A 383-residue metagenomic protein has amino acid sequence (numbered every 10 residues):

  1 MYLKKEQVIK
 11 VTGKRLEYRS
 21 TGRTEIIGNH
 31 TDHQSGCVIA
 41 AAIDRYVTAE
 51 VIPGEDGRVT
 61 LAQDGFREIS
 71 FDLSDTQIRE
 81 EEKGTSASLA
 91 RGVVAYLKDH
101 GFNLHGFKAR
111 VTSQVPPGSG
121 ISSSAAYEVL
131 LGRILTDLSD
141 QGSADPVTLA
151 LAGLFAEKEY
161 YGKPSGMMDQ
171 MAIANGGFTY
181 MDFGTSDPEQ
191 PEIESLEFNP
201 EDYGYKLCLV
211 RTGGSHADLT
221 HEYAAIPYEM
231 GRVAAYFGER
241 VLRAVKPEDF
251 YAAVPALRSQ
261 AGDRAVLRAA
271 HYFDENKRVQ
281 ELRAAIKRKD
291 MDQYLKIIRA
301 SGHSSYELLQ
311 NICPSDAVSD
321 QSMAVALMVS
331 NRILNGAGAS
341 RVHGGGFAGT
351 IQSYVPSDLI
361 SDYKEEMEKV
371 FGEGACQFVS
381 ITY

Functional and structural regions predicted by a protein language model:
M1-C37, K83-D202, I360-K364, Y383: Gly/Ser-rich oxyanion-binding loop with an adjacent helix/lid that shapes the negatively charged ligand pocket
Y2-R23, I27, T48-G84, Y180-R341 (+1 more regions): C-terminal nucleotide
H33, A40-A41, A125, Y223-A224 (+1 more regions): Short, glycine/charged-enriched secondary-structure capping and boundary segments
S35-E55: Structural signature of FAD isoalloxazine-binding scaffolds in flavoprotein oxidoreductases
F347-I351: N-terminal pre-core extensions flanking Radical SAM catalytic domains
